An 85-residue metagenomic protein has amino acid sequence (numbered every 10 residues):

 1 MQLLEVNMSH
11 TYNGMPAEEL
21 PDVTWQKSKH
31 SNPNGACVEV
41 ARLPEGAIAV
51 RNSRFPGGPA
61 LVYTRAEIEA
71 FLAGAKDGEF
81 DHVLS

Functional and structural regions predicted by a protein language model:
M1-S85: Positively charged, low-complexity terminal tracts and the immediately adjacent first secondary-structure elements
